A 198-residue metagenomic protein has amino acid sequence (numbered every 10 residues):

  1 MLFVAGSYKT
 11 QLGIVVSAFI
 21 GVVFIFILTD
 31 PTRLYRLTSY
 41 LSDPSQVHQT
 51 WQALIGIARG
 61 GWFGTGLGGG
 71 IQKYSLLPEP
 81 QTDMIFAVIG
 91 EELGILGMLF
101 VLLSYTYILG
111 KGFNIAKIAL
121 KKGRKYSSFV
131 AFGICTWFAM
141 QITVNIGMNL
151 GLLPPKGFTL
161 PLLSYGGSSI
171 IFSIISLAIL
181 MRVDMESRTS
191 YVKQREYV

Functional and structural regions predicted by a protein language model:
M1-T32, N114-G123, L180-Q194: Alpha-helical transmembrane bundle and helix-membrane interface signal in multi-pass integral membrane proteins
T10-F100, K125-S127: Hydrophobic, glycine- and aromatic-enriched re-entrant/interface helices and adjoining loop segments
V23-I27, I134-V144: Alpha-helical transmembrane segments of multi-pass membrane proteins
D30, L34, T106-F113, T136 (+3 more regions): Alpha-helical transmembrane segments of polytopic integral membrane proteins, especially the permease/helical cores
S42, A58, W62, G90 (+4 more regions): Signal for well-folded cores of large energy- and translation-related assemblies
L96-M140: Hydrophobic transmembrane alpha-helices and their immediate junctions
Q141-V198: A juxtamembrane structural motif centered on a specific transmembrane helix
